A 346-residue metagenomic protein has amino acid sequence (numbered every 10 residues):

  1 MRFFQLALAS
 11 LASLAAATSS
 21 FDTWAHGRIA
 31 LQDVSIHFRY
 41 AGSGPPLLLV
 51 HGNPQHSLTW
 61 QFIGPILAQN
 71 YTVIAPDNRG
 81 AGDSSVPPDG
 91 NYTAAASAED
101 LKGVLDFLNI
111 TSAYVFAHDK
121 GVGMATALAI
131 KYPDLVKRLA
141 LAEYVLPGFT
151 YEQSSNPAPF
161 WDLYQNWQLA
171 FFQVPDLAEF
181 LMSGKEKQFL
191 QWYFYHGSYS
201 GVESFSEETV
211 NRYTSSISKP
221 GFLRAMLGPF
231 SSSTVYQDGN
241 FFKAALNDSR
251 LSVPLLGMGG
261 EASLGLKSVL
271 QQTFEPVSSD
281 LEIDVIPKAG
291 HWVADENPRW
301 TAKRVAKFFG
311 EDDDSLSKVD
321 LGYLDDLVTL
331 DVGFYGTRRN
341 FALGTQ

Functional and structural regions predicted by a protein language model:
M1-A17: Fungal secretory targeting signals
T18-H26, D33-I36, S43-P46, I74 (+6 more regions): Flexible "cap/lid" subdomain of the alpha/beta-hydrolase fold that forms the substrate-access gate
L49-G52, A75: Structural cue for short, hydrophobic secondary-structure segments
N53-I63: The serine-hydrolase catalytic nucleophile loop
F62-Y71, F107: A short, Lys/Arg-enriched amphipathic alpha-helix followed by its capping loop at the start of a domain
D280-Q346: Catalytic active-site module of serine/aspartate enzymes centered on a nucleophile-bearing elbow/loop
